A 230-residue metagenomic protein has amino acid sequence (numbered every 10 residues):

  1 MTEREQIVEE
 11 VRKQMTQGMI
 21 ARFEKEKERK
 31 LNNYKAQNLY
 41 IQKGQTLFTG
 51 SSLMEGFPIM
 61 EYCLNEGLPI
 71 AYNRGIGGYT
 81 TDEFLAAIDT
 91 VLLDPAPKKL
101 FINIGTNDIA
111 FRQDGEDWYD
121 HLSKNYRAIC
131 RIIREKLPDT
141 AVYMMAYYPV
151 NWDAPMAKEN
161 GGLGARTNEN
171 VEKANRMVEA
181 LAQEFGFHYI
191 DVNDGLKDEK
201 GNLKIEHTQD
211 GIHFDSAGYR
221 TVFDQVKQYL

Functional and structural regions predicted by a protein language model:
M1-N32, Q42-K43, A217-L230: Conserved catalytic region of serine esterases and O-acyltransferases that act on ester linkages in lipids
T16-K124, A128: Conserved SGNH/GDSL esterase-like catalytic core that processes O-acyl groups on lipids and polysaccharides
I70-Y72, A141, G186-H188: Conserved beta-strand segments of alpha/beta enzyme cores
R74, I102, M144-M145, V192: Short glycine/serine/threonine-enriched helix-capping/active-site loop that flanks the nucleotide-sugar donor pocket
A87, L122-I133, N170, A174-V178: A general structural detector for well-ordered alpha-helical segments in enzyme core domains, enriched
D89-L93, R134, Q183: Residue-level signal for alpha-helix termini/capping positions
N103-I109, R131-V171: Active-site segments of SGNH/GDSL-like serine hydrolases that catalyze O-acetyl group transfer/hydrolysis on lipids
P149-L230: Catalytic His-Asp segment of secreted/periplasmic serine-dependent ester chemistry enzymes
